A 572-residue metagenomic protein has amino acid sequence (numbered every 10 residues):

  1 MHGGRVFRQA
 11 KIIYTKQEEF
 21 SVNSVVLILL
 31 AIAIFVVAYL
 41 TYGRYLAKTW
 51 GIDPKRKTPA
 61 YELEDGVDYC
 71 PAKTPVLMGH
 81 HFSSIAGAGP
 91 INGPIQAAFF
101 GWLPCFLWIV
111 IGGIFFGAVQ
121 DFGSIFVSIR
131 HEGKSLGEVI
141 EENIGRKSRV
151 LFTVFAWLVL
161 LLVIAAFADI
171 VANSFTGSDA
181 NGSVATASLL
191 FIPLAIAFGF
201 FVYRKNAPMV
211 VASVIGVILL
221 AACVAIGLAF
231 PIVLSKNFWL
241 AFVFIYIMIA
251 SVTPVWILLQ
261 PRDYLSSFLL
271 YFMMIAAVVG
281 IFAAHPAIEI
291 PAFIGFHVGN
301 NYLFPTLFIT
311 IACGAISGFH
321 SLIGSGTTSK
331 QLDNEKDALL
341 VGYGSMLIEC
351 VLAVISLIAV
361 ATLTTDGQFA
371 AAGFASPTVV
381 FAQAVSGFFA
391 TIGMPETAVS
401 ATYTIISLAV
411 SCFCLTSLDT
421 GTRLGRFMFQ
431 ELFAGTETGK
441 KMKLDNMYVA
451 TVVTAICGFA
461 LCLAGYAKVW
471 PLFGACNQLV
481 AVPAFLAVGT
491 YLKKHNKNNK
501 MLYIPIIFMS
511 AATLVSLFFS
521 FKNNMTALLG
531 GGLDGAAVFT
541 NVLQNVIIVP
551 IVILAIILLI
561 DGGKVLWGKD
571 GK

Functional and structural regions predicted by a protein language model:
E19-F20, V37-I91, S267, Y302 (+2 more regions): Membrane-interface "cap" regions at the ends of multi-pass membrane proteins
N23, P90-I91, L103, L162-A180 (+11 more regions): Transmembrane helix-loop junctions in multi-pass membrane proteins
N23-L40, A97-S128, G137, T186-F191 (+4 more regions): Extracellular loop-to-transmembrane helix junctions
L40-W50, F155, G182-I226, K236-A283 (+3 more regions): Membrane-interface loop-to-helix entry segments
R44-C70, G93-Q96, F106, V110 (+8 more regions): Flexible loop linkers connecting adjacent transmembrane helices in multi-pass alpha-helical membrane transporters
A88-I95, G112-Q120, S124, S128-E132 (+4 more regions): Membrane-helix boundary/coupling elements in multi-pass transport proteins
R146-L161, G344-V351, S400-T402, I406 (+2 more regions): Loop-to-transmembrane helix boundary motifs in multi-pass membrane proteins
I281-G295, L347-A384: Extracellular/periplasmic helix-exit of transmembrane alpha-helices
